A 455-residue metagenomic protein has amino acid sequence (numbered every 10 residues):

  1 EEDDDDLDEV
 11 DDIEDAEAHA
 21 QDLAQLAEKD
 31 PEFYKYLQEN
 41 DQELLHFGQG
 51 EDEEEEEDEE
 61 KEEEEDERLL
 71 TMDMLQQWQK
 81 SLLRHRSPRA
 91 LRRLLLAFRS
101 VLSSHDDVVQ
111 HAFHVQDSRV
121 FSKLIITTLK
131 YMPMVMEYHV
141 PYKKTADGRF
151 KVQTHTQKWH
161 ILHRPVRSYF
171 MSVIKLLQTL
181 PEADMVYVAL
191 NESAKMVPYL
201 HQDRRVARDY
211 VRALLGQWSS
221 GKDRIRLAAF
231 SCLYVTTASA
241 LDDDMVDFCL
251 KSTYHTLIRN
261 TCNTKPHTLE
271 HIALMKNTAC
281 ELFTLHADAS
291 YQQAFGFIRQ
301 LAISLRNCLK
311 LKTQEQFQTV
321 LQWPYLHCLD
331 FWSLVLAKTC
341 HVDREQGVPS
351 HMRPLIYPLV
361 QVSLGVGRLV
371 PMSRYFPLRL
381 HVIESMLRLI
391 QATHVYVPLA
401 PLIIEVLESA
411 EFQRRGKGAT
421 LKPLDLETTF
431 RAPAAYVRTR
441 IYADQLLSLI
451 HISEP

Functional and structural regions predicted by a protein language model:
E1-L269, A273-P377, H381, L389-P455: Charge-rich, low-complexity intrinsically disordered regions
